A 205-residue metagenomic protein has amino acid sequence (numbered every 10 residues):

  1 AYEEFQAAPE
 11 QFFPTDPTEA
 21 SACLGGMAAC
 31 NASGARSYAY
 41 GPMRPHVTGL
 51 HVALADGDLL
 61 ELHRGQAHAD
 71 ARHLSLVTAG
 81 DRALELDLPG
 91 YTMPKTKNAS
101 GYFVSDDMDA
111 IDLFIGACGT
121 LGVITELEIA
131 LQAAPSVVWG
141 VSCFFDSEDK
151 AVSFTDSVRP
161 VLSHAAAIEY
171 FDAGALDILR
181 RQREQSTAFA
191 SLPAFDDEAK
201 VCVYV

Functional and structural regions predicted by a protein language model:
Y2-P160, H164: FAD-binding subdomain of flavoenzyme oxidoreductases
S163-V205: Terminal amphipathic helices with adjacent charged low-complexity linkers/tails
